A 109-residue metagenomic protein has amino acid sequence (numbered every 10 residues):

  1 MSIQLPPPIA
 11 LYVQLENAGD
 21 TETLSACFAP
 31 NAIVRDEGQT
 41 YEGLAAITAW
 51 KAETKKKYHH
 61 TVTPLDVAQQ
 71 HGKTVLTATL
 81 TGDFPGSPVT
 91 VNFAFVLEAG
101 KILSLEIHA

Functional and structural regions predicted by a protein language model:
P8, A18-N31, R35: Short, well-ordered alpha-helical segments enriched in acidic and aromatic residues
Y12, T23-L24, A32, G43 (+3 more regions): Hydrophobic pocket/interface hotspot
F28, Q70, E98-A99: Structural motif
I33-E42, K57: A short gly/proline-enriched turn/hairpin at secondary-structure junctions
V34, V67-Q69, I107: Hydrophobic/anchoring residues in structured secondary elements
K51-N92: Surface-exposed, charged secondary-structure patches
T90-A109: Short beta-strand edge/turn micro-motifs at domain boundaries
